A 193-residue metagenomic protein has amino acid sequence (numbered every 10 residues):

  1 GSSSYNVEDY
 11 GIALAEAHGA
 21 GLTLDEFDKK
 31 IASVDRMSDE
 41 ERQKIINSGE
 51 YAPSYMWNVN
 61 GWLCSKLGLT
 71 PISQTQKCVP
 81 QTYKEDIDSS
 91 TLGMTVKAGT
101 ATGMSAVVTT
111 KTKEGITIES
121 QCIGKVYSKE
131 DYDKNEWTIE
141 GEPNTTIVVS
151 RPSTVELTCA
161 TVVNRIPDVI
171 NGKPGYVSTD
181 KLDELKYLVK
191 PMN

Functional and structural regions predicted by a protein language model:
G1-K125, E130-D133, P152, C159: Active-site-lining helix/loop region of Rossmann-like oxidoreductase modules
V126-N193: C-terminal helical cap and adjacent loop that interface with cofactors, partners, or active-site loops
